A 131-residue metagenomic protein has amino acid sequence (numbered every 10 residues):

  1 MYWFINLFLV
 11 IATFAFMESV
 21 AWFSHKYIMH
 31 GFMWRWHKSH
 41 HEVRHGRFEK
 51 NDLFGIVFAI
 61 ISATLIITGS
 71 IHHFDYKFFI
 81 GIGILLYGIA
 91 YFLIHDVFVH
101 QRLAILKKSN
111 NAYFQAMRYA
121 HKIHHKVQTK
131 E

Functional and structural regions predicted by a protein language model:
M1-E131: Hydrophobic transmembrane helical bundles of multi-pass organellar membrane proteins
